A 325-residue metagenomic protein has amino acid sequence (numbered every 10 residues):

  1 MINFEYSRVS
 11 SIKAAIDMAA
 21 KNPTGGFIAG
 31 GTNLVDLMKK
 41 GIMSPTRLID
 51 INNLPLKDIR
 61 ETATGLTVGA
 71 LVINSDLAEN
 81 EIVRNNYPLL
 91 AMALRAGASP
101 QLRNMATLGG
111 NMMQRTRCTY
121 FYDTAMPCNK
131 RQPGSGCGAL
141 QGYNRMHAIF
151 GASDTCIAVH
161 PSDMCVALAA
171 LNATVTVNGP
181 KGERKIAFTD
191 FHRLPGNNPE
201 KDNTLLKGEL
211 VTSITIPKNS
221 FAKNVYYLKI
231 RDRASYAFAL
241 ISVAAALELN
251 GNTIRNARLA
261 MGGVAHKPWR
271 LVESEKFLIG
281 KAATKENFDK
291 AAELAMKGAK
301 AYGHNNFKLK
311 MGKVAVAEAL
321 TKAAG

Functional and structural regions predicted by a protein language model:
M1-G325: C-terminal structural segment of proteins
